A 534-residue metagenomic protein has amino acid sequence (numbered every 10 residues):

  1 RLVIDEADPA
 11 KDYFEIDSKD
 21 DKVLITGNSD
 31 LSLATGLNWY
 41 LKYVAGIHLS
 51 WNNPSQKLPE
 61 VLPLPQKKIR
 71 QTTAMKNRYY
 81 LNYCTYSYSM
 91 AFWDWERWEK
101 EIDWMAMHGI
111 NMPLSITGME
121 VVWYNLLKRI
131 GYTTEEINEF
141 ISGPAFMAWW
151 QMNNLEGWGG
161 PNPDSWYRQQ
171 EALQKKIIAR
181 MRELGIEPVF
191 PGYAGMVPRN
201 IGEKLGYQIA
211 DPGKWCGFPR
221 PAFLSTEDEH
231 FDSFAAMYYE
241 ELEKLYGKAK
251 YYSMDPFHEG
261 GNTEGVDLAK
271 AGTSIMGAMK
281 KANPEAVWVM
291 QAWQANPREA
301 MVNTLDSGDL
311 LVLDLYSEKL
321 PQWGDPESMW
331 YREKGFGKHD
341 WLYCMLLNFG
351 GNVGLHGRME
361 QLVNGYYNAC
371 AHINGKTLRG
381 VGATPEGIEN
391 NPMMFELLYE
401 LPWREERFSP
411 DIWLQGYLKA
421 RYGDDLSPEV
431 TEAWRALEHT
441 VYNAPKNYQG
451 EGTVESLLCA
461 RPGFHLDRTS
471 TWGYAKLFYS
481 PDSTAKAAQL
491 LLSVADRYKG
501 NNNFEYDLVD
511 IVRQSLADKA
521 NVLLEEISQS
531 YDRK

Functional and structural regions predicted by a protein language model:
R1-M75: Contiguous, structured surface segment used for ligand recognition
S18-K19, N82-Y86, W158, N503-D507 (+1 more regions): Acidic/histidine-rich, surface-exposed loop or edge segments in extracytoplasmic proteins
K22-G27, S87-F92, D164-S165: Second-shell loop/turn segments in exported
H48, N52-L62, L81-T85, A106 (+7 more regions): Catalytic-core regions of glycoside hydrolase
I69-R70, W93-E96: Catalytic and substrate-binding clefts that recognize carbohydrates or anionic sugar/phosphate headgroups
M75-D94, M105: Active-site-adjacent substrate/metal-binding segments within catalytic domains of carbohydrate-active enzymes
D467-K534: Histidine-centered catalytic/metal-binding microenvironments
